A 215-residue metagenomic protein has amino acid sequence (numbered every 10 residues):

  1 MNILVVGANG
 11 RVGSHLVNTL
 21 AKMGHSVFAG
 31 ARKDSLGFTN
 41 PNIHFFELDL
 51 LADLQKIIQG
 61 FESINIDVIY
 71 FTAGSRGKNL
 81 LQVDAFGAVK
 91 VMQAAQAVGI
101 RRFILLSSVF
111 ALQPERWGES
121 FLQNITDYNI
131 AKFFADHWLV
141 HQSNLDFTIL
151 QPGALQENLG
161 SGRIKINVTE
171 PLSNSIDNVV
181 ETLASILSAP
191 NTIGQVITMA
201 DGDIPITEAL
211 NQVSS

Functional and structural regions predicted by a protein language model:
M1-M23: N-terminal Rossmann NAD(P)H-binding glycine-rich loop of SDR-like oxidoreductase domains
V12, L150, V179-L183, M199: Non-catalytic, hydrophobic alpha-helical segments
S26-F28, K33-D34, G77, Q82 (+4 more regions): Conserved Rossmann-fold NAD(P)-dependent oxidoreductase catalytic core, especially the SDR/UDP-sugar
S35-A97, L187-N191: NAD(P)H-binding glycine-rich loop region in Rossmannoid oxidoreductase-like domains and their noncatalytic homologs
G87, T169-S185, Q195: Substrate-positioning beta->alpha
E115-R116, N158-I164, I186-Q195: Glycine/proline-rich active-site loop of Rossmann-fold NAD(P)-dependent oxidoreductases
G118-T126, I130, F147, A154-D177: SDR active-site lid
I186-L210: Core catalytic loop region at the nicotinamide-binding pocket of NAD(P)H-dependent oxidoreductases
